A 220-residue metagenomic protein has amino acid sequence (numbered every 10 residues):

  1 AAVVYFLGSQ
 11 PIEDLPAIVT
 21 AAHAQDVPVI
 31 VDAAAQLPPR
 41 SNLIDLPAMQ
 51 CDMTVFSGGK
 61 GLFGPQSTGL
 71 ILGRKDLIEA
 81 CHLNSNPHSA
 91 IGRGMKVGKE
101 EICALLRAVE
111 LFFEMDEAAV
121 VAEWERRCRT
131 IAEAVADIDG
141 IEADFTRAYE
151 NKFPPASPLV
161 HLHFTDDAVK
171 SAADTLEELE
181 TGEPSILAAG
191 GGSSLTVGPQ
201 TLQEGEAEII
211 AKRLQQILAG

Functional and structural regions predicted by a protein language model:
A1-F113, A132, A136, R213: Conserved PLP-enzyme active-site core in the AAT-like
S9, L77, D166-K170, Q203 (+1 more regions): Residues that cap or initiate secondary-structure elements
D52, P87, I141, S185-I186 (+1 more regions): A general structural signal for well-ordered secondary-structure junctions
R93-L159: Structural motif of enzymes handling amino- and sulfur-group chemistry
A132-R213: Conserved C-terminal alpha-helix-loop-beta "cap" of PLP-dependent enzymes that closes/shapes the active-site mouth
R213-G220: C-terminal alpha-helix
